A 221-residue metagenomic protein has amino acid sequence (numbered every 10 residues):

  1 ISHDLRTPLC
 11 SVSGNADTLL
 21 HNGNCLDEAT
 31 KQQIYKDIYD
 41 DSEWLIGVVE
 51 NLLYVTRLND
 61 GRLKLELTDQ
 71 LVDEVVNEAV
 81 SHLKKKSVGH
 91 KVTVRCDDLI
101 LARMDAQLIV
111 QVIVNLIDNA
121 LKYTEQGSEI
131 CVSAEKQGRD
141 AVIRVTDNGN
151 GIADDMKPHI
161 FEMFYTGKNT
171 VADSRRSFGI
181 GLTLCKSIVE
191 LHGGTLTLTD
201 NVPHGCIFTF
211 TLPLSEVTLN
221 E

Functional and structural regions predicted by a protein language model:
G14, I152-F164: Short conserved segment of the HATPase_c
D40-L45: Short alpha-helical segment of the dimerization/phosphotransfer core of two-component systems
E66-L71, K91-L101: Conserved catalytic submotifs in the C-terminal HATPase_c
A120-L121: Short helix-loop "hinge" at the ATP-lid/N-box region of the Bergerat-fold HATPase_c
G181, C185: Short alpha-helical Gxxx[C/S/T] motif in the catalytic ATP-binding
